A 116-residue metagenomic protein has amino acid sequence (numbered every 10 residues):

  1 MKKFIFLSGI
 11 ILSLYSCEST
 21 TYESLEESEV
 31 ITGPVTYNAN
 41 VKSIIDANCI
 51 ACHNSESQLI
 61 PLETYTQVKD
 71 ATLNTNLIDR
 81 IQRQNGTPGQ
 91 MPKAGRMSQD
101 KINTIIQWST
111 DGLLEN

Functional and structural regions predicted by a protein language model:
M1-E18: Sec-dependent bacterial lipoprotein signal peptides
C17-N116: Aromatic- and Gly/Pro-enriched helix-to-coil junctions and flexible linker segments
